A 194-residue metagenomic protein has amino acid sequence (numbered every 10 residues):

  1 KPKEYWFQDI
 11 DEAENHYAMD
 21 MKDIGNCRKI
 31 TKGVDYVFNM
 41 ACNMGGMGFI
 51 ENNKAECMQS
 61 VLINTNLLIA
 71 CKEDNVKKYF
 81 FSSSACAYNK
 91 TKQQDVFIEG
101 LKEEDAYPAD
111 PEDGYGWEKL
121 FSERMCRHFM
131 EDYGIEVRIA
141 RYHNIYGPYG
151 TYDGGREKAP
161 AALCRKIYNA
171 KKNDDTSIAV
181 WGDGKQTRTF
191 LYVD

Functional and structural regions predicted by a protein language model:
K1-D11: Conserved glycine-rich Rossmann-like NAD(P)H-binding loop of the short-chain dehydrogenase/reductase
Q8, V37-N43, Y79-A85, A140-Y142: SDR active-site strand-loop-helix element
I10-I24: Rossmann-fold cofactor-recognition segment
M21-S60, E73, K90-T91: NAD(P)H-binding glycine-rich loop region in Rossmannoid oxidoreductase-like domains and their noncatalytic homologs
D23, Y36, Q59, I63-N66 (+3 more regions): Conserved cofactor-binding/catalytic machinery of classical short-chain dehydrogenase/reductase
T65-D113, R138: Conserved Rossmann-fold NAD(P)-dependent oxidoreductase catalytic core, especially the SDR/UDP-sugar
Q93-G100, R124-D194: NAD(P)-dependent short-chain dehydrogenase/reductase
G114, E118: Active-site helix of classical SDR
